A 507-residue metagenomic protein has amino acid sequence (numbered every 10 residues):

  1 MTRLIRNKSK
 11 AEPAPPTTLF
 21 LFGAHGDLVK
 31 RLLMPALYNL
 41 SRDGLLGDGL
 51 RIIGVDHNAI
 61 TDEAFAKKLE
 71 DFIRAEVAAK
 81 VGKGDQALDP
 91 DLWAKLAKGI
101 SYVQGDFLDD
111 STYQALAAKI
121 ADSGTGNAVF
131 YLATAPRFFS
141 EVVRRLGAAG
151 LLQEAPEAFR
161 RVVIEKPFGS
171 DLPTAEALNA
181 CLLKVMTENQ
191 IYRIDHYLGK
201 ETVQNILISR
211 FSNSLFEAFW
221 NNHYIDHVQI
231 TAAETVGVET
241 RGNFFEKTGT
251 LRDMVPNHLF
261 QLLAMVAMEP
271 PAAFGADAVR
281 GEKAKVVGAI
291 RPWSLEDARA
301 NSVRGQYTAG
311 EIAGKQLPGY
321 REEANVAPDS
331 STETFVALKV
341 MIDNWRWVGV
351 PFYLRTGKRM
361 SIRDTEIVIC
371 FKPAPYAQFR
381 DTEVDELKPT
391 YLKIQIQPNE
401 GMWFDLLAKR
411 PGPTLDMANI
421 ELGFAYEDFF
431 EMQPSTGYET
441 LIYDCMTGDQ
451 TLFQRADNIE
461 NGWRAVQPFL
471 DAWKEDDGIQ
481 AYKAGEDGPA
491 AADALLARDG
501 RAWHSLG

Functional and structural regions predicted by a protein language model:
M1-I164, F168-G507: Secretory/organelle targeting and membrane-embedding segments
